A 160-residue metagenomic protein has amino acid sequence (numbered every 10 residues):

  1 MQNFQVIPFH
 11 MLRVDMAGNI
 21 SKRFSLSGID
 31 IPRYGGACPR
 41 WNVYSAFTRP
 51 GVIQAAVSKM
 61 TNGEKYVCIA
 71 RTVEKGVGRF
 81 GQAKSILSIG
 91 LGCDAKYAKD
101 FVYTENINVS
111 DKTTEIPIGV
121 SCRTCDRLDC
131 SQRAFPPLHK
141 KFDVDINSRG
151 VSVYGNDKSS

Functional and structural regions predicted by a protein language model:
M1-S160: Active-site hotspot residues in diverse enzymes, especially metal/ion-binding acidic/histidine motifs
